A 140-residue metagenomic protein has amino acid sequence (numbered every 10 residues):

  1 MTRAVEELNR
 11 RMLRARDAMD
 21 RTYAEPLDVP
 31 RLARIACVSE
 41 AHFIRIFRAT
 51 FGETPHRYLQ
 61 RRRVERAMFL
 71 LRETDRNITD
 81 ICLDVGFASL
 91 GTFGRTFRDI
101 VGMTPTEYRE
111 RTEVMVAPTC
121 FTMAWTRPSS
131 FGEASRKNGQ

Functional and structural regions predicted by a protein language model:
M1-H42, A49, T54, R66-Q140: Alpha-helical bundle regulatory/interaction domains
